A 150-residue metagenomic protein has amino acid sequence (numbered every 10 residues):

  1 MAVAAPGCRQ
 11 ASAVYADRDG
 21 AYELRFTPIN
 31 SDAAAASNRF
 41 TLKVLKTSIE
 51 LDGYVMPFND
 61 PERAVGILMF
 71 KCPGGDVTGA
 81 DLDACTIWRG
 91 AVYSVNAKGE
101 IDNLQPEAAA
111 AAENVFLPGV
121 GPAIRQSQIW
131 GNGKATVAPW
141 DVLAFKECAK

Functional and structural regions predicted by a protein language model:
M1-V3, P57-D60, M69-P73, N132-A138: Short, intrinsically disordered, charge-biased short linear motifs at domain edges
A2-V14: N-terminal helix-cap/turn-to-beta initiation motif at the start of protein domains
S12-R39: Short, solvent-exposed loop/hinge segments that bridge or flank secondary-structure elements
Y15-R18, L24, A64, V77-C85 (+2 more regions): Extracellular/mature segments of secreted proteins
Y22-P28, L51-G53, D102-P106: Broad, structure-driven detector of short, well-ordered beta-strand segments within folded domains
A34-D83, K146-K150: Central antiparallel beta-sheet cores of small beta-barrel/beta-sandwich binding domains
W88-R89, E100: Long, ordered, amphipathic alpha-helical scaffolds
V95-K150: Glycine-rich, aromatic-bearing surface loops/beta-hairpins
